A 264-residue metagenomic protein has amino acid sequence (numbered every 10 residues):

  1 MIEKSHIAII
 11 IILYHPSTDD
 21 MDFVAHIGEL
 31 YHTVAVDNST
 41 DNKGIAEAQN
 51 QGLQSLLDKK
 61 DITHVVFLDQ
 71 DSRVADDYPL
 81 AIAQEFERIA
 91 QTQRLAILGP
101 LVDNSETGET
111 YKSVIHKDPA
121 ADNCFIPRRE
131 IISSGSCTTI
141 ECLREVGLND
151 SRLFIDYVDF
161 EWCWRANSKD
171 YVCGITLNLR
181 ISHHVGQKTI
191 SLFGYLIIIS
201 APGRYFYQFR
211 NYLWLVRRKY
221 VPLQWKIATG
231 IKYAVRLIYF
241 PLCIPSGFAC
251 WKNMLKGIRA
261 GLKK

Functional and structural regions predicted by a protein language model:
M1-H26, A35: N-proximal low-complexity "stem/linker" segments adjacent to membrane-targeting elements
T40-L57: Glycine-rich, basic loop-to-helix element that forms the pyrophosphate-binding segment of sugar-nucleotide handling
I62-R73: Short beta-strand-to-loop acidic/aromatic patch adjacent to the donor-nucleotide binding site
S72-E85: Acidic donor-binding/catalytic loop of UDP-sugar-dependent glycosyltransferases, especially processive GT2
L98-E109: Short beta-strand-to-loop element that shapes/binds the nucleotide-sugar donor at the catalytic cleft/hinge
A120-T138: A recurrent flexible, glycine/aromatic-enriched loop bordering the glycosyltransferase active site that acts as
C142, V146-G147, R152-L179: A short, conserved alpha-helix in the catalytic core of glycosyltransferases
R217-K264: Non-catalytic, C-terminal membrane-associated alpha-helical segments of glycosyltransferases
